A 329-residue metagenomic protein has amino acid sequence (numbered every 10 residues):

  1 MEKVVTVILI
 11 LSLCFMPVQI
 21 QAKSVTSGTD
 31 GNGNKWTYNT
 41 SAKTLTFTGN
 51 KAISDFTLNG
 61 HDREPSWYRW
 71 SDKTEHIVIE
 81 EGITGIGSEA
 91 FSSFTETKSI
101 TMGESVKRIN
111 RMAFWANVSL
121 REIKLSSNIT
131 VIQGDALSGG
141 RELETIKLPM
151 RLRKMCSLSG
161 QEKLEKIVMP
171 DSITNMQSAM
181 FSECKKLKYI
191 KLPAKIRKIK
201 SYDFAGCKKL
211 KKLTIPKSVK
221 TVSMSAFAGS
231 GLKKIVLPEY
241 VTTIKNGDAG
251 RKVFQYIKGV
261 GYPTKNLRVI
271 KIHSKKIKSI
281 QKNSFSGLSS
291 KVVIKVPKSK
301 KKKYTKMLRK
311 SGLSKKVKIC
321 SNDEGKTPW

Functional and structural regions predicted by a protein language model:
V7-M16: Bacterial N-terminal signal peptides
F15-S27: Sec-dependent signal peptide cleavage junction
V25-T46, G312, V317: GGW-centered surface loops in extracellular recognition modules
T44-A52, D72-G85, T95-R108, V118-V131 (+8 more regions): Structural signature of tandem-repeat unit edges
I53-K73: Extended Gly/Ser/Thr-rich low-complexity repeat segments, especially those forming or decorating extracellular
G87-A90, N110-A113, Q133-A136, C156-L158 (+5 more regions): Consensus positions within tandem repeat domains that build extended binding/scaffold surfaces
G250-R251, N283-S284, K302-K316: Short, aromatic/basic amphipathic alpha-helical patches
T327-W329: Short, solvent-exposed mixed-charge patches
